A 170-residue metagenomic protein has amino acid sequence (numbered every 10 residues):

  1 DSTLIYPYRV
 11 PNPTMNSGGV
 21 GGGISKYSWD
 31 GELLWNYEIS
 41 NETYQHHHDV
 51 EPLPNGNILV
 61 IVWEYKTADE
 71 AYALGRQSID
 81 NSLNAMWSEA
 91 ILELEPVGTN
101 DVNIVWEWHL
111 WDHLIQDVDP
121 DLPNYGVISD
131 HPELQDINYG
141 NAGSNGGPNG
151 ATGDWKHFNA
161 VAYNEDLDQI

Functional and structural regions predicted by a protein language model:
D1-I170: Histidine-/acidic-rich catalytic cores in large beta-rich domains
